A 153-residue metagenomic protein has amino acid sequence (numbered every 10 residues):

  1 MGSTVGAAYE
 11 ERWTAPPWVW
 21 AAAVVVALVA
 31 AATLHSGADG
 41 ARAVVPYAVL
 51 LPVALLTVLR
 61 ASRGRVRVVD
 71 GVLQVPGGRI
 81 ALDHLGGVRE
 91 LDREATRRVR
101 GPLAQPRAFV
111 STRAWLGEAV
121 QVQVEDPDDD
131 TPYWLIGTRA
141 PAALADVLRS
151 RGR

Functional and structural regions predicted by a protein language model:
M1-A38: N-terminal membrane-targeting/pre-transmembrane regions
V5, V25-L28, A48, Q121-E125 (+2 more regions): Hydrophobic, well-ordered secondary-structure segments that either form specific early membrane-associated helices used
E11-W13, V124, T138: Pocket-edge structural micro-motifs
A38-Y47: Short, aromatic-rich membrane-interface segments at the entry and exit of alpha-helical transmembrane domains
L50-R89: Conserved beta-hairpin
R60, D128, Y133, A142-D146: Alpha-helical transmembrane segments and their immediate juxtamembrane interface regions
P76-L135: Non-transmembrane, membrane-adjacent beta-strand/coil modules in membrane-associated proteins and peripheral
G137-R153: Cytosol-/stroma-facing membrane-proximal "stalk/adaptor" domains immediately downstream of transmembrane anchors
